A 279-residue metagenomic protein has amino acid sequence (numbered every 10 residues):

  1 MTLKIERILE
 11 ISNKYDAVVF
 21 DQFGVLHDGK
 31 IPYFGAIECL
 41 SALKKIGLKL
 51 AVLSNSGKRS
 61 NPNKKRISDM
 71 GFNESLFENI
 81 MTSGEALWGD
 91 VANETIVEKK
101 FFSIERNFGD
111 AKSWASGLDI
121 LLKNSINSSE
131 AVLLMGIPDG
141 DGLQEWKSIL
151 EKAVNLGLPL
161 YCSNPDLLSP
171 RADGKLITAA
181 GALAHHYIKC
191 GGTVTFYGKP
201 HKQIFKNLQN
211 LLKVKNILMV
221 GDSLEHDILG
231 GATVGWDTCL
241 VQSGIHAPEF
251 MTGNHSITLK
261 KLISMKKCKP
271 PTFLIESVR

Functional and structural regions predicted by a protein language model:
T2-Q22, D28-I31, E38-I46, L53 (+3 more regions): Asp-based, Mg2+/Mn2+-dependent phosphohydrolase catalytic module
